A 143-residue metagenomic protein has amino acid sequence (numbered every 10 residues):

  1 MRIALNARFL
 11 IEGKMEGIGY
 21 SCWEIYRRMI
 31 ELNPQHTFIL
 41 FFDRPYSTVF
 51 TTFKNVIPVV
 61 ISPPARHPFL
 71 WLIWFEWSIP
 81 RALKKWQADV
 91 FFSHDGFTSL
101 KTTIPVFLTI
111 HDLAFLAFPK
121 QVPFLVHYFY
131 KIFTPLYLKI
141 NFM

Functional and structural regions predicted by a protein language model:
M1-M143: Carbohydrate transferase catalytic cores enriched for Leloir-type hexosyltransferases
